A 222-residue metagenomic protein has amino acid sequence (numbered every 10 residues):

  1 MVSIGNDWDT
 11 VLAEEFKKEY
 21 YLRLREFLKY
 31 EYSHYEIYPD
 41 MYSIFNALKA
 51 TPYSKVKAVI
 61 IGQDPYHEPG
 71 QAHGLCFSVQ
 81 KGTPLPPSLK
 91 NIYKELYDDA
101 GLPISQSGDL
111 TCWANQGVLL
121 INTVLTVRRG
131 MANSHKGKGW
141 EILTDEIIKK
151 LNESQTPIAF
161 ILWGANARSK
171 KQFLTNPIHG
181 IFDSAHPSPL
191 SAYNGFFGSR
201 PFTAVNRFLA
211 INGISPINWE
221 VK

Functional and structural regions predicted by a protein language model:
V2, E14-L162, N166-S169, L174 (+4 more regions): A polyanion-binding, active-site-adjacent surface
G5-W8: Short, contiguous pre-domain boundary segments
N194-F196: A non-catalytic structural micro-motif
S199-R200: Polytopic transmembrane helical bundles with strong interfacial aromatic enrichment
